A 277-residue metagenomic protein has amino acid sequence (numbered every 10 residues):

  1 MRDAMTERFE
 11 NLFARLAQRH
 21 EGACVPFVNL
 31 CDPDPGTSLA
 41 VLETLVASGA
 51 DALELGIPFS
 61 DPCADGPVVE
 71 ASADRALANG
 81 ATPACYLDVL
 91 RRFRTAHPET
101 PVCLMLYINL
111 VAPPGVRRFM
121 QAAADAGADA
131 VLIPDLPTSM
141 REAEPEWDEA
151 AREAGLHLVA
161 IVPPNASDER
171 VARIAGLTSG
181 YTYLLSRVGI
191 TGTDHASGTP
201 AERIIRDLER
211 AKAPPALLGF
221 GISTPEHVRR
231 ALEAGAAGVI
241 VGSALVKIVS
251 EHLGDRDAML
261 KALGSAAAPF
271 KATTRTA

Functional and structural regions predicted by a protein language model:
A4, R206, R210-L217, S223-A277: Alpha/beta catalytic cores of nucleotide-metabolism and tRNA/nucleoside-modifying enzymes
M5-L16, P35, S60-A71, A78-F93 (+6 more regions): Active-site-adjacent beta->alpha loops and helix N-cap segments on the catalytic face of soluble alpha/beta enzymes
C24-V28, L53-L55, V102-L106, V131-I133 (+4 more regions): Hydrophobic faces of well-ordered beta-strands that scaffold small-molecule active sites in alpha/beta enzyme cores
P26, L45, L53-G56, A123 (+3 more regions): Conserved, mostly hydrophobic/aromatic
P35-L45, A166-L177, K212, L218 (+1 more regions): Catalytic cores of alpha/beta
S48, D88-V102, A126, L208-A213 (+1 more regions): A structural motif corresponding to the C-terminal end of an alpha-helix and its immediate exit/capping segment
G49-D51, A123-A130, A151-L158, G176-T182 (+1 more regions): Glycine-enriched alpha-helix->loop->beta-strand junction motifs that scaffold or abut catalytic
A50-S60, D129-M140, Y183-T193, A234-G254: Glycine-rich phosphate-binding active-site loops on the catalytic face of alpha/beta enzymes
